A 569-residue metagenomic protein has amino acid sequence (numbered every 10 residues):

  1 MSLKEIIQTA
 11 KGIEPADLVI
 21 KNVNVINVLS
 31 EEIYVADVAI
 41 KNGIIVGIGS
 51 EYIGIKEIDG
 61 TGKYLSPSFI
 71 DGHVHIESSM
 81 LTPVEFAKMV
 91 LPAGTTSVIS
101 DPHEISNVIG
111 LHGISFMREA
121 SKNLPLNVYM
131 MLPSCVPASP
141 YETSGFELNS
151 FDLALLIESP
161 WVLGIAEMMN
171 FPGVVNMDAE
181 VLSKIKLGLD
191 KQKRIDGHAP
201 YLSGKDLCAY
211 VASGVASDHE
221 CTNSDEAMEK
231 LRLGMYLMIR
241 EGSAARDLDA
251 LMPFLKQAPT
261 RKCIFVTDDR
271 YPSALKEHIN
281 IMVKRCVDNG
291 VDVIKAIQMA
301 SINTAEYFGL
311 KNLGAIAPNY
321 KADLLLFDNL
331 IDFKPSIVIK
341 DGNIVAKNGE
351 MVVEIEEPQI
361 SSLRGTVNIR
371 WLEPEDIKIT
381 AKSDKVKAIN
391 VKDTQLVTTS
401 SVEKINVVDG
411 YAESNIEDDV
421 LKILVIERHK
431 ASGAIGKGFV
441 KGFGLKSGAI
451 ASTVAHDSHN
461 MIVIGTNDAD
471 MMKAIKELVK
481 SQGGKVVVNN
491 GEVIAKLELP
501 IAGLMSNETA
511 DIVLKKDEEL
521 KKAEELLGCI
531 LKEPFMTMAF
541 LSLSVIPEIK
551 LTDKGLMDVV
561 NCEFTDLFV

Functional and structural regions predicted by a protein language model:
M1-A36, I40-K41, S50, L91-A93 (+3 more regions): Active-site microenvironment of metallo-dependent hydrolases
L3-T9, A87-Q192, I494-E498, P534: Divalent-metal coordination cores built from histidine and acidic residues
V23, G43, G62, H73 (+9 more regions): Divalent metal-coordination and catalytic microenvironments
E51-I55, G60-A120, A469: Metal-associated gating/positioning segment near the N- to mid-region
D71-T82, P137-L148, A216: Active-site mouth loops of central-metabolism enzymes
P102-I105, P133-C135, N170, P200-Y201 (+5 more regions): Short, ordered loop/turn segments at secondary-structure junctions
I109-G113, S139-G145, N176-E180, D206-Y210 (+10 more regions): Short acidic, glycine/serine/threonine-rich loops at helix termini
E147-E167, G173-M238, A245-F265, A274-K295: Histidine/acidic residue-rich metal-binding segments in metalloenzymes
